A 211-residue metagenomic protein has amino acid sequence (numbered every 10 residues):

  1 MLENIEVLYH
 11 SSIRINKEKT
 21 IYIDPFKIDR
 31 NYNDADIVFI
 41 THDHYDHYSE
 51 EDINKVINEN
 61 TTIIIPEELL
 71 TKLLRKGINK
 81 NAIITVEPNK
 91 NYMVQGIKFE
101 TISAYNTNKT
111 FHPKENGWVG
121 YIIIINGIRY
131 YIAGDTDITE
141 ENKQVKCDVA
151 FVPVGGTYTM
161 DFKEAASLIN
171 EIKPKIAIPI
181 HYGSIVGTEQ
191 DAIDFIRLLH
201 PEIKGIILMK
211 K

Functional and structural regions predicted by a protein language model:
M1-N33, I84-K146, M160, K210-K211: Core dinuclear metal-dependent hydrolase active-site scaffold
I5-E6, G77-M93, K143-K146, A166 (+1 more regions): Binuclear metal-ion centers of metallo-dependent hydrolases, dominated by the metallo-beta-lactamase
T20-I21, I37, V149, I176: Short, Asp-centered acidic motifs that coordinate Mg2+ and/or phosphate in catalytic or ligand-binding sites
I23-D24, F39-I40, E100-A104, V152 (+1 more regions): Redox-cofactor binding/interface segments in oxidoreductases and associated redox assembly factors
F26-K72, K146-F151: Active-site metal-binding motif and surrounding structural segment of the metallo-beta-lactamase
K27-I28, H44-Y45, E68-L70, E87-N91 (+2 more regions): Short, acidic/turn-prone active-site loops that include or flank metal/cofactor- and phosphate-binding residues
I53-T107, V119-Y121, I193: Portal/gating segments that form or line small-molecule/metal binding sites
I122-K175, P179-G187: Metallo-beta-lactamase
